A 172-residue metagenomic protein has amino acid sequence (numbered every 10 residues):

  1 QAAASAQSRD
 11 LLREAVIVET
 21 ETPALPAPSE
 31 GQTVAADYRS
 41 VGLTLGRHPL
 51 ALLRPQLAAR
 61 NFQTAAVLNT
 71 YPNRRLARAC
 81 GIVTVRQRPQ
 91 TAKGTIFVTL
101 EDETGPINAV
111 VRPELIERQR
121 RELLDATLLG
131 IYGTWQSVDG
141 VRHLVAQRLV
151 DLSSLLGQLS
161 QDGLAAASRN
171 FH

Functional and structural regions predicted by a protein language model:
Q1-H172: Noncatalytic, beta-rich nucleic-acid-contacting surfaces in large DNA/RNA-processing enzymes
